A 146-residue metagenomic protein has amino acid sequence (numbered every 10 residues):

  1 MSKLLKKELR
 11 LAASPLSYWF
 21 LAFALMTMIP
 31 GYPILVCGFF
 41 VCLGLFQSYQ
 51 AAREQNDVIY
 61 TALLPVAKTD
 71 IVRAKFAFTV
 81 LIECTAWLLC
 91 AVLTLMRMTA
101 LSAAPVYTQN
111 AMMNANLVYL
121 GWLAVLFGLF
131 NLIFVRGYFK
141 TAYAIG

Functional and structural regions predicted by a protein language model:
M1-V58, A74-G146: Hydrophobic alpha-helical transmembrane segments of membrane proteins
D70-V72: Alpha-helix N-cap/helix-start motif at helix boundaries, enriched for small hydrophobics
